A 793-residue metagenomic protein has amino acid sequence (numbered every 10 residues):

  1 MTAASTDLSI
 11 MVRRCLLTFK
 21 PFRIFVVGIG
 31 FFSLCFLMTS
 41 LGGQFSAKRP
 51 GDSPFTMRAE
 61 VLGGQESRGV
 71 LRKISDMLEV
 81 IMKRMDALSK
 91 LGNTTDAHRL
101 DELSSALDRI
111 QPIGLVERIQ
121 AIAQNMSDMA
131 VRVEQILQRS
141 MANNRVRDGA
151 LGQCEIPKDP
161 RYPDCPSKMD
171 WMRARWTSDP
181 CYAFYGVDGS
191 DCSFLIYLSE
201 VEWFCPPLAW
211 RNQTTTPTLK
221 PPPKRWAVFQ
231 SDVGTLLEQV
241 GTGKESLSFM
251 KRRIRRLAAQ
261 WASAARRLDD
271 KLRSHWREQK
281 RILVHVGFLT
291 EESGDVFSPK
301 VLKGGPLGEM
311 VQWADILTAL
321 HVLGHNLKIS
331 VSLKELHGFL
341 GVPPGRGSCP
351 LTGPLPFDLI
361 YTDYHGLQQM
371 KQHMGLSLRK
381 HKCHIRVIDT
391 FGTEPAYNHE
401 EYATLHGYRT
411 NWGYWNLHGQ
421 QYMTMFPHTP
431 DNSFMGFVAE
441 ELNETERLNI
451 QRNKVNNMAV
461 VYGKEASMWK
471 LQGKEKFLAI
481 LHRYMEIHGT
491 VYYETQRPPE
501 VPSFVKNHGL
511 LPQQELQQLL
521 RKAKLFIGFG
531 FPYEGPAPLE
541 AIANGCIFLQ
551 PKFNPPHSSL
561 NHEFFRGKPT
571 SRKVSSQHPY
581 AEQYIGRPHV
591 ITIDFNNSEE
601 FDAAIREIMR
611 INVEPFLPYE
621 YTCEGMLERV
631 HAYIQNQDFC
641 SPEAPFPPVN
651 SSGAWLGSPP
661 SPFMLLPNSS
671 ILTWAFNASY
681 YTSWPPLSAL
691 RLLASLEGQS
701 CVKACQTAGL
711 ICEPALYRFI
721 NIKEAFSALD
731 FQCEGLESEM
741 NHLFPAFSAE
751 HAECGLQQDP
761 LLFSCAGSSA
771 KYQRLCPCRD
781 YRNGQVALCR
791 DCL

Functional and structural regions predicted by a protein language model:
T2-D96, L103, L107-D108, P112-I119 (+1 more regions): N-terminal signal-anchor transmembrane helix specifying type II single-pass membrane topology of secretory-pathway
A183, S199, P206, T215 (+11 more regions): Short N-terminal targeting/anchoring amphipathic segment
K300-V311, P427-R521: Conserved catalytic-core segment of nucleotide-activated headgroup transferases in glycan assembly
T352-L471: Catalytic core of nucleotide-activated saccharide and alditol-phosphate transferases
K524-R629, Y633: Catalytic binding pocket for nucleotide-activated donors in carbohydrate/polymer assembly enzymes
A603-N677: C-terminal alpha-helical cap of glycosyltransferases
A689-F763: Folded, disulfide-stabilized extracellular/luminal domains of secretory-pathway proteins
L761-L793: Short, structured beta-strand segments at or near domain termini in extracellular proteins/domains
